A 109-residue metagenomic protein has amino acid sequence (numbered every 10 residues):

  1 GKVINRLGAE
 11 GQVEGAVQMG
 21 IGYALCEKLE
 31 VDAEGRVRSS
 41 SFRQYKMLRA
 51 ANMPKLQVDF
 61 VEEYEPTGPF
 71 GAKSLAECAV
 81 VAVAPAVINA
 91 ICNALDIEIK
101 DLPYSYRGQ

Functional and structural regions predicted by a protein language model:
G1-Q109: C-terminal catalytic domains of large/alpha subunits in multi-subunit enzymes
